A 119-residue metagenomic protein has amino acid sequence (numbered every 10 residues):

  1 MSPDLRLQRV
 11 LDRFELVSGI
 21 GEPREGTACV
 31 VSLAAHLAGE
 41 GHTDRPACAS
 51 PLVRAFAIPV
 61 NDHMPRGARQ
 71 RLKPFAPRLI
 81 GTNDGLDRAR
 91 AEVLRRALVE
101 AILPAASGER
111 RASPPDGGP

Functional and structural regions predicted by a protein language model:
M1-P119: Short, glycine-biased loop/turn motifs at secondary-structure junctions and in low-complexity Ser/Thr/Pro-rich termini
